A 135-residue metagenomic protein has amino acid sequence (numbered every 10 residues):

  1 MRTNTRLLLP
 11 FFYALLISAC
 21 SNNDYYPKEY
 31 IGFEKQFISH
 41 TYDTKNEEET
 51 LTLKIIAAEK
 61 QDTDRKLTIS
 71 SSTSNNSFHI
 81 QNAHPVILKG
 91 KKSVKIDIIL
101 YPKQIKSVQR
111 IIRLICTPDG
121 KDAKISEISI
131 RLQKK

Functional and structural regions predicted by a protein language model:
R2-T3, A14-D43: Bacterial Sec-dependent N-terminal signal peptides
R6-F11: Sec-dependent N-terminal signal peptides
Y30-K135: First exposed extracellular module after export/assembly in secreted or surface-exposed proteins
